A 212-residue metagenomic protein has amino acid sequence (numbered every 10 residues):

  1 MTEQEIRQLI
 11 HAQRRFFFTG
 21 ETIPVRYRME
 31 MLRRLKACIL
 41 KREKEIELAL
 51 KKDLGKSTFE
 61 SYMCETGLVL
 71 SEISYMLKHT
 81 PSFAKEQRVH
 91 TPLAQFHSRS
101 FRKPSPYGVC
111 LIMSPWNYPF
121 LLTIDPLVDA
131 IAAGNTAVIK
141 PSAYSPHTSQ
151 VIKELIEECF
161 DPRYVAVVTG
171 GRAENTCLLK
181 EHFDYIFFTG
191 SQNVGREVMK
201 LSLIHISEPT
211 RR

Functional and structural regions predicted by a protein language model:
M1-F101: N-terminal Rossmann-like NAD(P)+-binding subdomain of aldehyde/semialdehyde dehydrogenases
L93-S207: Rossmann-like NAD(P) dinucleotide-binding subdomain of oxidoreductase/dehydrogenase enzymes
E208-R212: Short "domain-exit" segments at the C-terminal end of structured domains
